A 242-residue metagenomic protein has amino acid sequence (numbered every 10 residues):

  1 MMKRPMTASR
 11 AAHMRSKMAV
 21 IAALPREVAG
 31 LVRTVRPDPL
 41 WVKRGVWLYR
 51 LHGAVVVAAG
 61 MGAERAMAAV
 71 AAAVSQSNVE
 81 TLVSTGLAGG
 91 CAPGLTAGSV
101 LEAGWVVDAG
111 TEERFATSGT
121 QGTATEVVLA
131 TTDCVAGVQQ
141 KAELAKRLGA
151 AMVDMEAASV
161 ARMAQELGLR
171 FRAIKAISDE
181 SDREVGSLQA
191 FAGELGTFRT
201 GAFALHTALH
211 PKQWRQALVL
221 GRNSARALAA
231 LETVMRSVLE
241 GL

Functional and structural regions predicted by a protein language model:
M1-A12: N-terminal amphipathic/basic-hydrophobic helices that include classical n-h-c signal peptides and signal-anchor
K3, V32-K43: N-terminal glycine-/serine-/threonine-rich phosphate-binding loop
A11, R33, P37, S75-Q76 (+1 more regions): Secondary-structure boundary motif
H13-A19: Extreme N-terminal starter segment of soluble prokaryotic enzymes
R15, V42-L242: Glycine-rich phosphate- or other oxyanion-binding loops that anchor nucleotides, phosphorylated ligands
I21-A23, V57: Short hydrophobic segments within beta-strands
L24-P25, A157: Helix N-cap/beta->alpha junction signal
E27-L31, R65: Short N-terminal binding/cap micro-motifs at the start of the first secondary-structure element
